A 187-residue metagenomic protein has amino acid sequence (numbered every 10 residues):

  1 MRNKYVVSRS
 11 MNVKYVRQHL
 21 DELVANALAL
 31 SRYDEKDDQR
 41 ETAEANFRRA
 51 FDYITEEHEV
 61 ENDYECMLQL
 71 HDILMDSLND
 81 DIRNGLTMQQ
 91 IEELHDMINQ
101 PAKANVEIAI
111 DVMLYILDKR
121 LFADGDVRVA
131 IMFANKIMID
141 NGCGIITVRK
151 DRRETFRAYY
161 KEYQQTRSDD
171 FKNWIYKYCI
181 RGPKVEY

Functional and structural regions predicted by a protein language model:
M1-Y187: FIC/Doc superfamily catalytic core
